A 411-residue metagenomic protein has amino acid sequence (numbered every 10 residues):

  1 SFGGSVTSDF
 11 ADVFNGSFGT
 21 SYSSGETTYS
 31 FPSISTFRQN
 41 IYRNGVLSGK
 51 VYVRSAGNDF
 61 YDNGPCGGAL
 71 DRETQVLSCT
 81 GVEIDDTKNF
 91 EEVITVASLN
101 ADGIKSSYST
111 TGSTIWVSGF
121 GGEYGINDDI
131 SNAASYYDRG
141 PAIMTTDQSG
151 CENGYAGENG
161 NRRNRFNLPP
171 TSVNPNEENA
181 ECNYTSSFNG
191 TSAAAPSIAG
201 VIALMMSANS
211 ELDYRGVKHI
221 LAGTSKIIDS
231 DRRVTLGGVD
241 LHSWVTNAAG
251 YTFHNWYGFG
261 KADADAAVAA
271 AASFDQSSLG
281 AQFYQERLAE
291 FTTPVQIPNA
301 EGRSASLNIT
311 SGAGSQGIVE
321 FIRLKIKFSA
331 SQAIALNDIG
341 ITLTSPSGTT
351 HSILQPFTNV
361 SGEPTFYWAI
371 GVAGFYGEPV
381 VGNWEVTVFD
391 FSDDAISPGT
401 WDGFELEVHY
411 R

Functional and structural regions predicted by a protein language model:
S1-F90, D102-I104, E178-S197, A208-D213 (+1 more regions): Substrate-binding/access-modulating region of protease and related hydrolase catalytic domains
F14, V96, V117, S192 (+5 more regions): Residue-level detector of buried hydrophobic side-chain packing in well-ordered secondary-structure elements
G57, H242-T342, G399-R411: Secreted peptidase-domain scaffold signal
V76-A203: Extracellular S/T/G-rich loop segment that most often corresponds to the catalytic His/Ser-adjacent loop
N209-F253: An often Trp-containing, charged/polar helix-loop segment at the C-terminal end of enzyme catalytic cores
T344-T350, P356-T358, R411: Change "in extracellular beta-sheet-rich domains … of secreted and cell-surface proteins" to "in beta-sheet-rich domains
T387-I396: Short beta-strand-plus-loop segments that form exposed binding edges in beta-rich domains
